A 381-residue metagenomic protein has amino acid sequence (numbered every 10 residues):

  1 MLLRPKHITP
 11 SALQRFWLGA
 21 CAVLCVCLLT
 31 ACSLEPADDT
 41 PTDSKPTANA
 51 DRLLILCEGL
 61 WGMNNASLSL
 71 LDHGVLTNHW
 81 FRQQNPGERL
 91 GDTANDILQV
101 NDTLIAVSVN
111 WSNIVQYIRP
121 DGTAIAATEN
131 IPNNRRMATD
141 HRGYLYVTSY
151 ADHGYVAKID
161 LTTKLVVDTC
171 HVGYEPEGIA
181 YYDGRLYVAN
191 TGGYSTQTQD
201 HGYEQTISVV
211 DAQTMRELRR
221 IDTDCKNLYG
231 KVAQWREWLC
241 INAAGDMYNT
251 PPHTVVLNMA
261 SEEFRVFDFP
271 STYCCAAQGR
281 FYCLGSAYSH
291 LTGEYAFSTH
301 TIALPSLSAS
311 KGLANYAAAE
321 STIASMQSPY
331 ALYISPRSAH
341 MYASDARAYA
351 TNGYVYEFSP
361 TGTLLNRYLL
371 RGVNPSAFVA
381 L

Functional and structural regions predicted by a protein language model:
M1-H7, A22-L53: Bacterial Sec-dependent N-terminal signal peptides
R52-L56, L104-V107, Y144-V147, R185-V188 (+3 more regions): Conserved beta-propeller blade signature
W61-N64, S108-W111, Y150-H153, S195-Q205 (+3 more regions): Short, solvent-exposed loop/turn segments at conserved positions within beta-propeller repeat blades
N64-D140: Post-signal peptide N-terminal segment of secreted/secretory-pathway proteins
S69-L71, G202-A212, H253-N258, A296-P305 (+1 more regions): Beta-propeller blade signature
L76-R89, G122-E129, L165-C170, R216-D222 (+3 more regions): A short beta-strand motif characteristic of beta-propeller blades
G91-L98, P132-D140, Y174-Y181, C225-Q234 (+3 more regions): Repeated scaffold domains used in trafficking and secretory/extracellular systems, primarily beta-propellers
E177-Y288: Acidic, serine/threonine- and glycine-rich low-complexity intrinsically disordered segments that serve as flexible
